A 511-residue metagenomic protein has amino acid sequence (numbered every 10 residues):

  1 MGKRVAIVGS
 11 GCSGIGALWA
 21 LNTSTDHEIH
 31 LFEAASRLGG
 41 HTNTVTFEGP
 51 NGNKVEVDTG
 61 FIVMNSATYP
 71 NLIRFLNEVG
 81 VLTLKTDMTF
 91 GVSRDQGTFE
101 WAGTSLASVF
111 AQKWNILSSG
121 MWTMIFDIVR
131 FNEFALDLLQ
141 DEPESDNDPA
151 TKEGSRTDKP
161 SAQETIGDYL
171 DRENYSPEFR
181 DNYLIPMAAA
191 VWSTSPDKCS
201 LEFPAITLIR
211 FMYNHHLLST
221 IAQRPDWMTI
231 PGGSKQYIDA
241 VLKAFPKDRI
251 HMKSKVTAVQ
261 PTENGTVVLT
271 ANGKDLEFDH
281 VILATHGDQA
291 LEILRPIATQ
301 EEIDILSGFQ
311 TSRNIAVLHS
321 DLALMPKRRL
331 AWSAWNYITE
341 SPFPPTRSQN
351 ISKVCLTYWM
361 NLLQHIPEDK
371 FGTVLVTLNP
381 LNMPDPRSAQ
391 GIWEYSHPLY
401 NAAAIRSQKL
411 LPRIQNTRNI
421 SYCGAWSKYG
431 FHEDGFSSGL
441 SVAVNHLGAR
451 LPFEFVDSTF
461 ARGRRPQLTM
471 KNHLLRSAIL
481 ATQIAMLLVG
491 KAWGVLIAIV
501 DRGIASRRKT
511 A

Functional and structural regions predicted by a protein language model:
K3-L31: N-terminal Rossmann-like FAD-binding beta1-loop-alpha1 element of flavoenzymes
S13, R37, D288: Conserved Rossmann-like nucleotide-cofactor binding loop
N22-E48: Glycine-rich FAD pyrophosphate-binding loop
S24, S254-S396: Mid-domain catalytic core of redox enzymes that form a hydrophobic substrate pocket/lid adjacent to a catalytic redox
V45-L72: N-terminal glycine-rich dinucleotide-binding loop that anchors FAD/FMN and/or NAD(P) in oxidoreductases
S66-I209: Mobile amphipathic helical/loop "lid" adjacent to a hydrophobic cofactor/ligand pocket
A102-F110, T346-A511: Conserved flavin/dinucleotide-binding core of flavoenzymes
R210-A271, L276-D279: Helical element adjacent to the flavin cofactor pocket in flavoenzyme catalytic cores
